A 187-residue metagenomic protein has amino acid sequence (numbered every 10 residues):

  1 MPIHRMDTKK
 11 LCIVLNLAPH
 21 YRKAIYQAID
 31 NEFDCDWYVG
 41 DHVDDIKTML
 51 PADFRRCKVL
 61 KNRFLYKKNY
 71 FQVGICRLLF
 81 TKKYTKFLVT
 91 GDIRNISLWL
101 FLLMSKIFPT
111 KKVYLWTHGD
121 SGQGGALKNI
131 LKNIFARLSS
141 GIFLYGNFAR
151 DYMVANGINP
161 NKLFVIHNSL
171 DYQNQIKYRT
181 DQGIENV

Functional and structural regions predicted by a protein language model:
M1-K61: N-terminal subdomain of nucleotide-sugar transferases
K10-C12, C76-I96: Short N-terminal targeting/anchoring amphipathic segment
R22, K86-F108: An aromatic- and histidine-rich active-site surface loop
D53-C76, V89-I93: A short, charged, and often flexible helix/loop element on the N-terminal side of the glycosyltransferase catalytic
L88, S139-G146, F164: A short beta-strand/loop micro-motif in the catalytic core of glycosyltransferases that engages the nucleotide-sugar
R94-I96, T110-I130, L138-G141: A short, histidine- and acid-enriched strand-loop-helix "catalytic/donor-clamping" loop that lines the nucleotide-sugar
F148, S169: Carbohydrate-associated surface elements
V154, L170-V187: Acidic anion/phosphate-binding donor-loop and adjacent secondary structure in glycosyltransferase catalytic cores
